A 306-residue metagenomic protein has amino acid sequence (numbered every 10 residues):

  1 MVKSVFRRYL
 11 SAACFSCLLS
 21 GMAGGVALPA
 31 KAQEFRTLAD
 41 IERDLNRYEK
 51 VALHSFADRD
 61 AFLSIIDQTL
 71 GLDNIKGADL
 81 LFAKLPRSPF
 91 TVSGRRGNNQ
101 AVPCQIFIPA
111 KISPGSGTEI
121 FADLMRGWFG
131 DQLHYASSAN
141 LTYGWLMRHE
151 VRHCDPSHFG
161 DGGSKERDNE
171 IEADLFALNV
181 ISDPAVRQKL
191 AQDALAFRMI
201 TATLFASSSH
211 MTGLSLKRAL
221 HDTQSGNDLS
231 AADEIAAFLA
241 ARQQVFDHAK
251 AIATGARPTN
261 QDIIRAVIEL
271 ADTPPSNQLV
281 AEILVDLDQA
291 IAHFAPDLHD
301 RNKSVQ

Functional and structural regions predicted by a protein language model:
V2-C17: Bacterial N-terminal signal peptides that target proteins for export
L19-P29: C-terminal segment of classical bacterial N-terminal signal peptides
Y48-T91: Zn2+-dependent metallopeptidase catalytic core
S88-N140: Active-site scaffold of zinc-dependent metalloenzymes
W145-H158, D174: Active-site recognition of the HExxH zinc-binding catalytic motif
K165-L195: Post-HExxH zinc-binding segment in Zn-dependent metallohydrolases
D183-V305: Long, well-structured alpha-helical subdomains associated with metal-dependent extracellular/ecto-lumenal hydrolases
